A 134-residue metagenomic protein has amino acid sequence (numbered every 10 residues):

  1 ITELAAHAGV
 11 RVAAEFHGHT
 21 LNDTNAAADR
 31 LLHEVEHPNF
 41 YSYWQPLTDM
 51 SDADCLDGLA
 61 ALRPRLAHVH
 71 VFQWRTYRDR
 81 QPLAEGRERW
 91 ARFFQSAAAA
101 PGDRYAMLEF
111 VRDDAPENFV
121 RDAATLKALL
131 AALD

Functional and structural regions predicted by a protein language model:
T2-R87: Acidic/histidine-rich catalytic cores of soluble enzymes
A5, L32-V35, A97, L130-D134: Conserved hydrophobic residues forming the short capping helix/wall of the S-adenosyl-L-methionine
V10, A99-Y105: A short helix->loop->beta-strand "cap" motif at the edges of active sites that frequently abuts
E88-A99: A short, acidic, amphipathic alpha-helical segment used as a generic capping/interface helix at domain edges
M107-N118: A short, acidic, flexible beta-alpha connecting loop/helix-capping segment that sits on the rim of active
P116-D134: C-terminal helical cap(s) of enzyme catalytic domains, especially alpha/beta-barrels
